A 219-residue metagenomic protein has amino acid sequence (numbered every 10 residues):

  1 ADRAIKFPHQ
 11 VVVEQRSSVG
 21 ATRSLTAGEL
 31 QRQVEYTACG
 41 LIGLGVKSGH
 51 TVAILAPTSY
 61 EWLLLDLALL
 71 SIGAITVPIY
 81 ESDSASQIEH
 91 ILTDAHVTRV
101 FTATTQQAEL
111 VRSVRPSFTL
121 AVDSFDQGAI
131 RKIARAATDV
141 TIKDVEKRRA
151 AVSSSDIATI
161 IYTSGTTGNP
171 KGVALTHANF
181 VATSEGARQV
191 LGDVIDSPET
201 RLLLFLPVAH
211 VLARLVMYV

Functional and structural regions predicted by a protein language model:
H9-L67, S84-E89, L175-A178: Conserved AMP-binding/adenylate-forming core of the ANL superfamily
H9-V11, V140-Y162, N169, I195-R201: Conserved pre-ATP/AMP-binding loop-to-beta segment of ANL
V19, Q106-S154: ANL superfamily adenylate-forming
S24-G28, A158-S184: Conserved AMP-binding A3 loop
Q31-Y36, S154, V173-V194, L202-F205: Conserved structural elements of the adenylate-forming
H50, E81-S113, T183-L203: Conserved ATP-dependent adenylate/AMP-binding module captured primarily in the ANL superfamily
A56-L67, S82-S86, T105, L206-V219: Conserved coil-to-alpha-helix start sites within the AMP-binding
G73: Structured binding elements
